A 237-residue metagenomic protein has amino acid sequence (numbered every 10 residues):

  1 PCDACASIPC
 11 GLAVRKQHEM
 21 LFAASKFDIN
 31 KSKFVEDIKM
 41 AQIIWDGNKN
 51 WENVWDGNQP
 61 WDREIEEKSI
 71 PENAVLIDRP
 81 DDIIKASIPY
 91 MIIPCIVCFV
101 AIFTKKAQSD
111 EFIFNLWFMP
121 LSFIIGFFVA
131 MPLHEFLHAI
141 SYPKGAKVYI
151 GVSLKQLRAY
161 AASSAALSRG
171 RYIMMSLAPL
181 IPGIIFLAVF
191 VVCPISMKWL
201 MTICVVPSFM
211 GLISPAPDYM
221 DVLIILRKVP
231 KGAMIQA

Functional and structural regions predicted by a protein language model:
P1-M40: N-terminal amphipathic/basic-hydrophobic helices that include classical n-h-c signal peptides and signal-anchor
K26-I29, K144-G145, V189, K228: Alpha-helical transmembrane segments and their juxtamembrane interfaces
A41-K105, L154-A237: Metalloprotease/metallohydrolase-associated module, dominated by Zn2+-dependent proteases
K106-F112: Membrane-interface helix termini and inter-helical loops of multi-pass transporters
I113-N115, I203: Non-cytosolic membrane-interface motifs at loop->transmembrane helix junctions
W117-A130: Short pre-active-site segment immediately N-terminal to the catalytic Zn-binding motif
A130-P143, P179: Active-site recognition of the HExxH zinc-binding catalytic motif
A139-V152, L223-L226: Membrane-water interface of transmembrane alpha-helices
